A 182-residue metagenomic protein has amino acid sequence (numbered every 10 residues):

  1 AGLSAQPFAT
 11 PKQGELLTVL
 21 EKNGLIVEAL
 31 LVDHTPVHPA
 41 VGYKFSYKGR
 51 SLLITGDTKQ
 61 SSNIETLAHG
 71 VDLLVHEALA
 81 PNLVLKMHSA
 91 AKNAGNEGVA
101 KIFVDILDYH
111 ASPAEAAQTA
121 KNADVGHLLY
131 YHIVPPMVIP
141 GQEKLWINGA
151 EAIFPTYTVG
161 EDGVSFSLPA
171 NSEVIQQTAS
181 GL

Functional and structural regions predicted by a protein language model:
G2-H69, G163-L182: Core dinuclear metal-dependent hydrolase active-site scaffold
G42, K48-L53, K59-D162: Cap/insert and terminal regions of metallo-dependent hydrolase folds
